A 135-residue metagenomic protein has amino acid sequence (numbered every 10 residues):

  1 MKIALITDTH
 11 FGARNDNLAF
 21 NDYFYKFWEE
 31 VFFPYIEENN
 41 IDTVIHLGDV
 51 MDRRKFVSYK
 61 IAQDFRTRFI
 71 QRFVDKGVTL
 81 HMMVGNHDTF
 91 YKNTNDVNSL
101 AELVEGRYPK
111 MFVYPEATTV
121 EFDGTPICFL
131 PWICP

Functional and structural regions predicted by a protein language model:
K2, T9, N15-T119: Core catalytic region of metal-dependent phosphoesterases/phosphodiesterases, especially metallo-beta-lactamase-like
K2-A4, P126: Short hydrophobic-acidic sequence motifs that mark active-site Asp/Glu residues
F122-P135: Binuclear metal-dependent hydrolase catalytic cores centered on His/Asp/Glu-rich metal-binding motifs
